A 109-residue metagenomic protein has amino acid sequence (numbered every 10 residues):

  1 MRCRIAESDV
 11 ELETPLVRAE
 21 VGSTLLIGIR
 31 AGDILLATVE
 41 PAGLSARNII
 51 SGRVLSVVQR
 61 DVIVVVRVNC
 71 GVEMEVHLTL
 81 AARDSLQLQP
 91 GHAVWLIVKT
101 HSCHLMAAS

Functional and structural regions predicted by a protein language model:
M1-C3, S23-T24: Conserved active-site beta-strand-loop modules that form the wall/rim of enzyme catalytic pockets and either contain
M1-R2, Q59-R67: Short aromatic-glycine-enriched beta-strand elements
R2-I5, L16: Short charge-dense sequence patches
I5-V10, N69-E73: Glycine-centered tight beta-turn/hairpin loop motif at sheet-sheet or coil-to-beta transitions
D9-V58, V65, H77-S109: Glycine/charge-rich catalytic "coupling/switch" loops of P-loop NTPases
